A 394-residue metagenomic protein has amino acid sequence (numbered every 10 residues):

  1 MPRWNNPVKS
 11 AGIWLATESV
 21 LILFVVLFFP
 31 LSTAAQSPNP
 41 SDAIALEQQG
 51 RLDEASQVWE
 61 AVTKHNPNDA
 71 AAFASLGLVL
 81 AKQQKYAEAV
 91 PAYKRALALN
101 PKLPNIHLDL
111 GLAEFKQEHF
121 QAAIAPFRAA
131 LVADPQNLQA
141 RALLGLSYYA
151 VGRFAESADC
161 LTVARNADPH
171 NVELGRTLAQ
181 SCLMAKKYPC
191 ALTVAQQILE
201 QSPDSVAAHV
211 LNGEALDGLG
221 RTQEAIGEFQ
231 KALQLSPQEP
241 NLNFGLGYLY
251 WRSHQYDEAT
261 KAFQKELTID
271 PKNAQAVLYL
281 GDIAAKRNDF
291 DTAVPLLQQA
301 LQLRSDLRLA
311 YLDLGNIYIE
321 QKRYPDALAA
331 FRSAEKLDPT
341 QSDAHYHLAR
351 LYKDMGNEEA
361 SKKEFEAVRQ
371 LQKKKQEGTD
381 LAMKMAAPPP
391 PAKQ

Functional and structural regions predicted by a protein language model:
T17-P30: Bacterial N-terminal signal peptides
L31-S75, K82, L381-Q394: N-terminal leader/linker segments that initiate helical-solenoid repeat arrays
Q36, A70-A71, P104-N105, L138-Q139 (+7 more regions): Helix-start (N-cap) detector for alpha-helical repeat units in TPR-like alpha-solenoids, especially tetratricopeptide
S37, Y346-Q394: Terminal, low-structured helical/coil segments at or just beyond the last alpha-helical repeat
Q48-Q57, K82-R95, K116-A129, A150-V163 (+7 more regions): Structural signature of tandem alpha-helical TPR/SEL1-like repeats, specifically the intra-repeat loop/turn
H65, L99, A133, A167 (+6 more regions): Structural marker of alpha-solenoid helical repeat scaffolds
